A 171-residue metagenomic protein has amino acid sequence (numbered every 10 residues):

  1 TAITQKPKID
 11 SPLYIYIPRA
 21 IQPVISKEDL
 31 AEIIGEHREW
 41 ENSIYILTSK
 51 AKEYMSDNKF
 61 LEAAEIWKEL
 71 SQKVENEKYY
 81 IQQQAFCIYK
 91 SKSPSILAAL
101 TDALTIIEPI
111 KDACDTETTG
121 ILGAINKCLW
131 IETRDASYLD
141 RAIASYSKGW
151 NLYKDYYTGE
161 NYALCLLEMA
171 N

Functional and structural regions predicted by a protein language model:
T1, S145-N151, T158: Conserved catalytic-core segments centered on acid/base and nucleophilic motifs
I3-S43: C-terminal interaction surface of TIR/SEFIR-family domains
T4, Y14-Y16, T101, T105 (+1 more regions): Compositionally biased amphipathic helical and low-complexity segments enriched in hydrophobic
I21-D29, K52-W67, Y89-I106, R134-S145: Helix-turn-helix repeat elements of alpha-solenoid scaffolds
I34-R38, A64, K68-Q72, L104 (+4 more regions): A conserved position within tetratricopeptide repeats
G35-E53, K73-P94, D112-E132, L152-N171: Amphipathic alpha-helical repeat scaffolds of TPR domains
D140-S147, E160, L164: Internal, well-ordered alpha-helical scaffold/interface segments that support domain packing or protein-protein contacts
